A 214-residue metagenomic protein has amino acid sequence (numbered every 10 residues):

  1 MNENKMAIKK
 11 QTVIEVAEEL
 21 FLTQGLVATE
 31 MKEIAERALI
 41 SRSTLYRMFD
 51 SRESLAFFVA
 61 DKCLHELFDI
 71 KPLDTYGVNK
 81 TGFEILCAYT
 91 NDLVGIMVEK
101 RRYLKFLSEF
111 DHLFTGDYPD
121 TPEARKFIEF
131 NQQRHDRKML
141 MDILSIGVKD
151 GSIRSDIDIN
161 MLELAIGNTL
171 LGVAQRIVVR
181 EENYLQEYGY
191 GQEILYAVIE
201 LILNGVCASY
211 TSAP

Functional and structural regions predicted by a protein language model:
M1-Q24, A28-R37, S54: Basic, helix-initiating cap at the start of DNA-binding domains
V13, S51-F57, E66-L67: Short amphipathic alpha-helical segment with a characteristic S/N-K-E followed by hydrophobic residues
A17, A38-F49: Short hydrophobic/aromatic patch on the recognition helix
F57-F58, A174: Short, Lys/Arg-enriched C-terminal cap helix and immediately downstream tail that follows
F58, L73-Y103, I159, E163-I166: Hydrophobic alpha-helical connector segments
P72, E84, Y118-D150, M161-L164: Amphipathic alpha-helical packing segments from all-alpha helical-bundle domains
D92-G95, K138, D142-D150, L164-V179 (+1 more regions): C-terminal peripheral helix-coil segments that are non-catalytic and often amphipathic
M97-E123, I177-V179: Amphipathic alpha-helical segments used for helix-helix packing
